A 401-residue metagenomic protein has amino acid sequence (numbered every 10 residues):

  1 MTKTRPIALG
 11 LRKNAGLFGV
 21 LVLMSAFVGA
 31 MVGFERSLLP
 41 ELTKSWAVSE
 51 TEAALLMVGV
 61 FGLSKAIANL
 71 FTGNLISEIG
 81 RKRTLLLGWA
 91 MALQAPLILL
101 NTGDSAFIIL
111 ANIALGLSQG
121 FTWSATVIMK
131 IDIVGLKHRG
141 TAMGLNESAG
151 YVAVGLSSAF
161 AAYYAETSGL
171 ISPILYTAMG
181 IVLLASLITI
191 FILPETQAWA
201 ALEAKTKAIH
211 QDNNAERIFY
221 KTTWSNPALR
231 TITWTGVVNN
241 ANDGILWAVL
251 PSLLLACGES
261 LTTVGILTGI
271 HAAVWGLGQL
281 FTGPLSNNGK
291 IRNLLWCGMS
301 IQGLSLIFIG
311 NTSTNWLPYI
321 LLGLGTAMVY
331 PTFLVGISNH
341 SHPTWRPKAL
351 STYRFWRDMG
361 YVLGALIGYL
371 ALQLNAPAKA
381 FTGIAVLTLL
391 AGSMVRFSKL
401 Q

Functional and structural regions predicted by a protein language model:
T2-A15, E195-I232: Juxtamembrane intracellular "pre-TM" segments in multi-pass secondary transporters
I7-G62, R230-T231, T235, N239-C257 (+1 more regions): Helix-loop boundary and gating motifs at the non-cytosolic
G62-L70, G155, A272-L280, Y361-V362: Residue-level signature of mid-helix packing/kink "hotspots" within the transmembrane helices of 12-pass Major
A68-G80, G278-K290, L372: Helix-to-loop junctions at the C-terminal end of transmembrane segments in multipass secondary transporters
A90-G103, I301-N311: C-terminal ends and interior cores of transmembrane alpha-helices in multi-pass membrane transporters/permeases
I113-G150: Cytoplasmic helix-loop-helix junction between adjacent transmembrane helices in 12-TM secondary transporters
F121-V134, M328-H342: Intracellular juxtamembrane helix-capping segments at the cytosolic ends of symmetry-related transmembrane helices
